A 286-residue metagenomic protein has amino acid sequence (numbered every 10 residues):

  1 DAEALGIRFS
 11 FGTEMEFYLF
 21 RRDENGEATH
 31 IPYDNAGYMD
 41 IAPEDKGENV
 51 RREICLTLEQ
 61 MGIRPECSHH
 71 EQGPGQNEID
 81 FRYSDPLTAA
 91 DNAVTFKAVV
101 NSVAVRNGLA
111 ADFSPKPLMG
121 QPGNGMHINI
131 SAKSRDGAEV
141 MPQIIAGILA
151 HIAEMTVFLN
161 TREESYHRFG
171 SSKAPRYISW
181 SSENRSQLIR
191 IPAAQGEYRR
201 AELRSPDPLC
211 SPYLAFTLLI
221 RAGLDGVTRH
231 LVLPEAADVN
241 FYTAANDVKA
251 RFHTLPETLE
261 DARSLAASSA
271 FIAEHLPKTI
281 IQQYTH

Functional and structural regions predicted by a protein language model:
D1-H286: Glycine-rich, acidic/polar active-site loops that bind/position phosphate-bearing ligands
